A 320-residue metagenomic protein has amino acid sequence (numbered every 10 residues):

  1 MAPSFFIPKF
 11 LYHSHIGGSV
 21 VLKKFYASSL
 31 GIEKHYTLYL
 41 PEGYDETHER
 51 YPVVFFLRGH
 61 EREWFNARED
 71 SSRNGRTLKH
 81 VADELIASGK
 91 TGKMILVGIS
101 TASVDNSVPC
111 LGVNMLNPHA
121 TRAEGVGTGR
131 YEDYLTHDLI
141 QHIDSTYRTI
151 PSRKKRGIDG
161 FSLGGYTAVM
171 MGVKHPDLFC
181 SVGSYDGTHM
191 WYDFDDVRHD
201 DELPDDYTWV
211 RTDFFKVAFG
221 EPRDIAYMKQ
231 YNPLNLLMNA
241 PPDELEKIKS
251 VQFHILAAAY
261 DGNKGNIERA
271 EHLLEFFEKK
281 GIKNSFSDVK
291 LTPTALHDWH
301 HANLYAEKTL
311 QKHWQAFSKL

Functional and structural regions predicted by a protein language model:
P3-L320: Non-catalytic cap/lid and distal C-terminal segments of serine-dependent acyl enzymes
